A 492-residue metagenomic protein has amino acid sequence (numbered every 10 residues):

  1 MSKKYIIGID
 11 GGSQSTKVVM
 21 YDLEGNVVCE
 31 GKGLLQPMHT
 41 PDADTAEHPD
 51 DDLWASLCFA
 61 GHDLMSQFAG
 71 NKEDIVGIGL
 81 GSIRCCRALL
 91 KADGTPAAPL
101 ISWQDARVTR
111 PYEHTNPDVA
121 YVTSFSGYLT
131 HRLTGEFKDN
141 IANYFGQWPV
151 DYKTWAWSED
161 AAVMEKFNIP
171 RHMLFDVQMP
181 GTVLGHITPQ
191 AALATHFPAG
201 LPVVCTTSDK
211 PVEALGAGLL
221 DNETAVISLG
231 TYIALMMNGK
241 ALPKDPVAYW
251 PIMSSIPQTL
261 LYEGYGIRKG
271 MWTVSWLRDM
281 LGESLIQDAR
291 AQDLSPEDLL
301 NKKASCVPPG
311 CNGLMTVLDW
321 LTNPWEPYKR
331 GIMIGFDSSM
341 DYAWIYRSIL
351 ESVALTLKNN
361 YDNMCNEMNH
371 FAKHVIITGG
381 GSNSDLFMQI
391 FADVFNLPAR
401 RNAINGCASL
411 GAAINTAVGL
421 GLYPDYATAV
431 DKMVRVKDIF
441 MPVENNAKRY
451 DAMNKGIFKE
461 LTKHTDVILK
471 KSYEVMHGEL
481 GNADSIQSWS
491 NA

Functional and structural regions predicted by a protein language model:
M1-K32, H39, V76-Y112, M237-Y249 (+1 more regions): Glycine/Thr-rich phosphate-binding loops that ligate phosphate moieties of nucleotide and other phosphorylated ligands
G11-S13, E24, L90-A92, A97 (+4 more regions): Gly/Ser/Thr-rich active-site cleft segment
G25, H48-P49, I75-S82, I101-R107 (+9 more regions): Active-site nucleophile and cofactor-binding loops and adjacent substrate-binding regions of central metabolic enzymes
K32-N71: N-terminal phosphate-binding loop and adjacent alpha-helix
D52-L53, P117-A120, A194-P198, E223-I227 (+1 more regions): A polyampholytic, Gly/Pro-enriched intrinsically disordered region
L57-V76, T115-N116, R132, A161-R171 (+2 more regions): Phosphate/pyrophosphate-binding loops at sites that engage ATP/ADP/AMP, CoA/4′-phosphopantetheine, polyphosphate
T134, G216-L220, G230, R278 (+2 more regions): Hydrophobic/aromatic-lined pockets within catalytic cores
K153-Q258, A291-K302, D385-L386, F391: ATP-dependent carbohydrate kinase catalytic cores
